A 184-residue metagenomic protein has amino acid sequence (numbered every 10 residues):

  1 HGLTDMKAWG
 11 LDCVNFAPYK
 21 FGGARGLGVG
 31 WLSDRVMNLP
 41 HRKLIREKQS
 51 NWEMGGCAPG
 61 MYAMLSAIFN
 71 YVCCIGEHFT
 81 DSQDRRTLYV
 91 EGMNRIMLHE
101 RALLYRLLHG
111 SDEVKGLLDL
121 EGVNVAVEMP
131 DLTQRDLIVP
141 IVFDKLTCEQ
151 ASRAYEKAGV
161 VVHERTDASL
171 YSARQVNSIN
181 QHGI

Functional and structural regions predicted by a protein language model:
H1-I184: Pyridoxal 5′-phosphate
